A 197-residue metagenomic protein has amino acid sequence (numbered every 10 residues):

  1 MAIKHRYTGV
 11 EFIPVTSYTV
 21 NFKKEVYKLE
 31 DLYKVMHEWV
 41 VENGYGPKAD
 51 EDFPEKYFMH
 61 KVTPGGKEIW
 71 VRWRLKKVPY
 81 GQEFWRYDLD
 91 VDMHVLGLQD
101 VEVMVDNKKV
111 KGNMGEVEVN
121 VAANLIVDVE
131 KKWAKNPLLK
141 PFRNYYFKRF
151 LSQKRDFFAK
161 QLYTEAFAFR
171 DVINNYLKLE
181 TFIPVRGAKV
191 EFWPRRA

Functional and structural regions predicted by a protein language model:
M1-D50, K56, F157-Q161: Terminal, regulation- and interaction-focused segments at domain boundaries
A2, R6-T8, Q99-V129, V172 (+1 more regions): A short, terminal or domain-edge coil/loop segment
G9, I13-S17, G66-R72, L139 (+3 more regions): Residue-level signal for well-ordered alpha-helical segments
N21, D106-V110, L162: Exposed beta-sheet edge/beta-hairpin loop segments within beta-rich domains
N21-K28, H94-L96, N120-I126: Solvent-exposed residues in well-ordered beta-strands and their adjoining turns, especially edge/terminal strands
V35-H37, F84-R86, M104-D106, K132-K135 (+1 more regions): Surface-exposed beta-strand edges and their flanking turn/coil or helix-capping segments
N43-V117, V121: Hydrophobic-cavity lipid-handling domains and compact docking modules
N124-A197: Glycine-rich, aromatic-bearing surface loops/beta-hairpins
